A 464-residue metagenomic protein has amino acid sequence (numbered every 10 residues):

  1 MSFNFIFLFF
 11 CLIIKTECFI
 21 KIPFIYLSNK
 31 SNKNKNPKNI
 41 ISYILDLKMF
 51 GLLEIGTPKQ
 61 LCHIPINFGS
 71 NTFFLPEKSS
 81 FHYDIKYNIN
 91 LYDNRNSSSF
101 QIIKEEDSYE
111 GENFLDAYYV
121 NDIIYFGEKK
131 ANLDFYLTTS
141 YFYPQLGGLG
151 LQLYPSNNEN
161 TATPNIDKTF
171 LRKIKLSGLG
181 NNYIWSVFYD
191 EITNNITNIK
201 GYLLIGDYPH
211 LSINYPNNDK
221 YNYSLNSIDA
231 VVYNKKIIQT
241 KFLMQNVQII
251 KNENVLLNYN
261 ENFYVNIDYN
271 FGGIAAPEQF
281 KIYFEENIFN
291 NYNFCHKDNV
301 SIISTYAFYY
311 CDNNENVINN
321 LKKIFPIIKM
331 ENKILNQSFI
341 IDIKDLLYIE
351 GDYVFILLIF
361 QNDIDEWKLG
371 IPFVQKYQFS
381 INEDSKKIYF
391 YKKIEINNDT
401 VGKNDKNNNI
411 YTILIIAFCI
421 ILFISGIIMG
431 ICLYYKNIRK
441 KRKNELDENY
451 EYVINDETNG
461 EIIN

Functional and structural regions predicted by a protein language model:
S2-C18: Cleavable N-terminal signal peptides of Sec/SRP-targeted secreted and luminal proteins
F19-I44, Y125, A131-N258, F355-L358: Aspartyl protease catalytic domain
I20-L27, T138-Y141, A276, N316-N464: Aspartic protease catalytic domain
Y43-P144, N287, N299-S304: Signature of the N-terminal lobe/flap region of pepsin-like aspartyl proteases
L53-I55, C62-F68, F73-L75, G148 (+4 more regions): Short hydrophobic beta-strand that contains or immediately precedes a catalytic carboxylate
S70-N71, S140-F142, Y154-S156, I192-N194 (+9 more regions): Conserved beta-strand elements of beta-rich interaction domains across eukaryotes, especially beta-propellers
F263-V300, T305: Extracytoplasmic, non-cytosolic globular domains
